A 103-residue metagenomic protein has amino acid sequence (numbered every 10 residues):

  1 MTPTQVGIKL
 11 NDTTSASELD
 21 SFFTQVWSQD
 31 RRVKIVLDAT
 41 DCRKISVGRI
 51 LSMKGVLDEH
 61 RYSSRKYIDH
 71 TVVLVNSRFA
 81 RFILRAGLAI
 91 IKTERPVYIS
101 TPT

Functional and structural regions predicted by a protein language model:
M1-T103: Amphipathic, Lys/Arg-enriched alpha-helical "gate/interface" segment within cytosolic domains that mediates
